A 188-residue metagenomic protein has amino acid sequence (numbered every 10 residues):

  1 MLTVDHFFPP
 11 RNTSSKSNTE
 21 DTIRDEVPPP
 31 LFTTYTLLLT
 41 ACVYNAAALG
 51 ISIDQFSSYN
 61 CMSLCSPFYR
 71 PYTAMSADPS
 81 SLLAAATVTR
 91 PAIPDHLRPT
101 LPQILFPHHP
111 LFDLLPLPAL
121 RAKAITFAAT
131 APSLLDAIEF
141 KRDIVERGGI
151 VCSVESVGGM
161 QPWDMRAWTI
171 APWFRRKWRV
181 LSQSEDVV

Functional and structural regions predicted by a protein language model:
L2-V188: Transcription factor C-terminal regulatory/effector domains that mediate ligand binding, dimerization, and co-regulator
